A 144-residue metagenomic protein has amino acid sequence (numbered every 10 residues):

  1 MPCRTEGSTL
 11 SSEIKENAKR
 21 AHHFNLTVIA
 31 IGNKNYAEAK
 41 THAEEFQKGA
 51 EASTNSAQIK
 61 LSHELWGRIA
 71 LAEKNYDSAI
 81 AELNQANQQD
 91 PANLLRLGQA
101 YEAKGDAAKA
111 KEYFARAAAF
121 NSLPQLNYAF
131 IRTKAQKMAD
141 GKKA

Functional and structural regions predicted by a protein language model:
T5-K15, A50-Q58, D90-R96, A119-K134: Boundary/linker segments of alpha-helical solenoid repeat arrays
F24, V28, R68, Q99-E102: Residue-level recognition of tetratricopeptide repeat
E44-Q47, Q89, E102, A107-Q125: TPR/TPR-like (Sel1-like) alpha-helical repeat modules
